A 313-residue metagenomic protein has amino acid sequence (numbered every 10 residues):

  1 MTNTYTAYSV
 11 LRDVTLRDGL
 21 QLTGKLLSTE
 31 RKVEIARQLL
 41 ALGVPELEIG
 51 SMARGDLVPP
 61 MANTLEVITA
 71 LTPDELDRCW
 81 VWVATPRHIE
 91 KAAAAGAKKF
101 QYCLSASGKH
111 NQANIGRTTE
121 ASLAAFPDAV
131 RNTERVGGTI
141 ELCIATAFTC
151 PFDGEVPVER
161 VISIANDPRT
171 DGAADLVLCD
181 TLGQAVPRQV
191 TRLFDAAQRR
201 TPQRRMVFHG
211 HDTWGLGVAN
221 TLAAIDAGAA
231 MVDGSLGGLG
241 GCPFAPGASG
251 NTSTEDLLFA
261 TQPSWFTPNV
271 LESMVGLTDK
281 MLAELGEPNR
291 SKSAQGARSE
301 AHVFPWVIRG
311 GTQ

Functional and structural regions predicted by a protein language model:
M1-Q313: Catalytic cores and adjacent flexible loops of soluble metabolic enzymes that perform enolate/carbanion chemistry on
